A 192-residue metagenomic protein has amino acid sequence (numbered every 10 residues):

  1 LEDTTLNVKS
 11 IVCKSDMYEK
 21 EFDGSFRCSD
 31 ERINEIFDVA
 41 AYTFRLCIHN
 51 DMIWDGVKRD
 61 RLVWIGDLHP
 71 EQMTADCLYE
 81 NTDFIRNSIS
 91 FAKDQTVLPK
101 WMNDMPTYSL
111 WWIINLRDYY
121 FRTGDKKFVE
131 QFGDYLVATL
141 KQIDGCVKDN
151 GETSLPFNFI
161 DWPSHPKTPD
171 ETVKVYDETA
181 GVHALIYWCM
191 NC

Functional and structural regions predicted by a protein language model:
L1, D60-I89, L116-V129: Alpha-helical support elements that line or immediately flank enzyme active sites and cofactor-binding pockets
L1-E35: Extended acidic/polar, glycine-enriched regions that form or flank non-catalytic beta-rich accessory modules
V12-D16, V39-I48, I85-A92, W112 (+1 more regions): Active-site-adjacent bridging/hinge elements
S25-D83: Structured secondary-structure scaffolds
C28-E31, R59-L62, D76, E80 (+4 more regions): Alpha-helix capping and helix-loop boundary segments enriched in small/acidic/polar residues
F37, A41-D51, N81-K100, F132-E152: Long, well-ordered core segments of solenoidal/helical folds
A40, E71, A92, D125 (+1 more regions): Conserved hydrophobic/aromatic pocket- or pore-lining residues that grip, position, or stack substrates in active sites
Q95-W111, D118, D144-C192: The feature captures the catalytic groove of carbohydrate-active enzymes
